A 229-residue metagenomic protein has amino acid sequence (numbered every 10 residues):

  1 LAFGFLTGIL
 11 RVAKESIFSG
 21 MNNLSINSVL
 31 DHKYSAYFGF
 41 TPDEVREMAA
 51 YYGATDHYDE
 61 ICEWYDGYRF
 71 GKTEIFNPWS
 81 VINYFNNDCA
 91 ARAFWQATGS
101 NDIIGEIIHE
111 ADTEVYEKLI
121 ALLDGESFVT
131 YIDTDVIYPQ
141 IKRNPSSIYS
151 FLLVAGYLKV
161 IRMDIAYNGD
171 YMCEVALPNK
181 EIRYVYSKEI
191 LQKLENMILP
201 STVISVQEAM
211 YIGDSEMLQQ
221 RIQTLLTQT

Functional and structural regions predicted by a protein language model:
L1-T229: Phosphate-binding site recognition
